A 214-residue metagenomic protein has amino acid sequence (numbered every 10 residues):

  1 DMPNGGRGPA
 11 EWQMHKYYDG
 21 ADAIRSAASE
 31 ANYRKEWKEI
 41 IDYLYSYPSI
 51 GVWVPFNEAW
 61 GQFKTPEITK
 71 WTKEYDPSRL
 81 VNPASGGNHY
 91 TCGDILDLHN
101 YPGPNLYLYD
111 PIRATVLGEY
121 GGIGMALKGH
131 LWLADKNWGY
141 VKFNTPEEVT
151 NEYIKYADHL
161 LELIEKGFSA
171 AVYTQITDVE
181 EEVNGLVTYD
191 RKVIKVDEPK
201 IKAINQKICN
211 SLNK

Functional and structural regions predicted by a protein language model:
D1-I95, N100, P104-I112, L131-D135 (+1 more regions): Active-site mouth of glycoside hydrolases
R34, S49-W53, K70, L108-K214: Substrate-binding clefts and catalytic carboxylate motifs of secreted carbohydrate-active enzymes
